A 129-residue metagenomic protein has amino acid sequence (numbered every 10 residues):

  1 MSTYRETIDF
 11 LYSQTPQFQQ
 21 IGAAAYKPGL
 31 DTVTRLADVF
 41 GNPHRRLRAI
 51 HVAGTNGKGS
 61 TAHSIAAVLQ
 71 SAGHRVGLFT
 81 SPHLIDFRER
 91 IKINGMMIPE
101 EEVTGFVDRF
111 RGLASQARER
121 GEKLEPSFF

Functional and structural regions predicted by a protein language model:
M1-A23: Charged, amphipathic alpha-helical linker segments immediately N-terminal to NTP-binding catalytic cores
T7, R46-R48: A generic secondary-structure signal marking the coil-to-beta-strand transition
A23-L30, R35-R46, S71-F129: ATP-dependent carboxylate-amine ligase catalytic core
R48, V52, S60-G77: A conserved segment at the C-terminal end of the G1
K58-A62, I85-R88: Short active-site-adjacent helix-start/loop capping segments
